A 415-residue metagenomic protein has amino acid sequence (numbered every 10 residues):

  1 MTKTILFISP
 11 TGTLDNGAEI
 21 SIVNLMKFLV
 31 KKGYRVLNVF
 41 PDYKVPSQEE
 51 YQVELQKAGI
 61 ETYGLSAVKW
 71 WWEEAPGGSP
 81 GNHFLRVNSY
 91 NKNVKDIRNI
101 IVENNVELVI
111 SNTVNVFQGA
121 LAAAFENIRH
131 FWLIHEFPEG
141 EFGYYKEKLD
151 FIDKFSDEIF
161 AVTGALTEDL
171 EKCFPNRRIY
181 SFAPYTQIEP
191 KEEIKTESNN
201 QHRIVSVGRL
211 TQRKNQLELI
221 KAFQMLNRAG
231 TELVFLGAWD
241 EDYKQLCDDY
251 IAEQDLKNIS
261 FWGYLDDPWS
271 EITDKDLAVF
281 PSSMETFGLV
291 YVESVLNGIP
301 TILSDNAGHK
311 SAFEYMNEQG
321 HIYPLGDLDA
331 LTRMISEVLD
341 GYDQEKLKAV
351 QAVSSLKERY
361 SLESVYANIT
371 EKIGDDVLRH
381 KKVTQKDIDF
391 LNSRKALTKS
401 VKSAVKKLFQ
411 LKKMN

Functional and structural regions predicted by a protein language model:
N16-N24, H202, T211-M225: A conserved mid-protein helix/loop that constitutes part of the nucleotide-sugar donor-binding site
V39-S47, V207, E232-Q245, F261: Glycosyltransferase donor-sugar binding loop
Y63, K154-K191: Donor nucleotide-sugar binding/catalytic pocket of nucleotide-sugar-dependent glycosyltransferases
Y264, S283: Aromatic "clamp/platform" in nucleotide-sugar-dependent glycosyltransferases that forms part of the donor/acceptor
W269, G288-Y291, H309: Short glycine/serine-rich donor-binding loops of glycosyltransferases
P300-D305: Short hydrophobic beta-strand element within catalytic cores of glycosyltransferases and related nucleotide-activated
N317-D329, E337-D343: Conserved acidic donor-binding segment of nucleotide-sugar-dependent glycosyltransferases
D343-K399: A charged, aromatic-enriched C-terminal amphipathic alpha-helix characteristic of glycosyltransferases across folds
